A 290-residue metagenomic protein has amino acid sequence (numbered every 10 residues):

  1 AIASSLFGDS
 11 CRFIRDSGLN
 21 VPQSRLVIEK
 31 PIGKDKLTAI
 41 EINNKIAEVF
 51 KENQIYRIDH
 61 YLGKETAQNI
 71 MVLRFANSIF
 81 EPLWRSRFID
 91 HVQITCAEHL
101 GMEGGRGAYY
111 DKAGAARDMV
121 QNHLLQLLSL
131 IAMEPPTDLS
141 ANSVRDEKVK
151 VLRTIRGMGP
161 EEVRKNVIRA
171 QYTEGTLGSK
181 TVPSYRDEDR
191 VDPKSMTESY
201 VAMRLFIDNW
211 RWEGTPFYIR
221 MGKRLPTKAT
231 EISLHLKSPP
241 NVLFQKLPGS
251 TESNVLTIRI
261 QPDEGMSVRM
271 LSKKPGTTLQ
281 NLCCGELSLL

Functional and structural regions predicted by a protein language model:
A1-I28, I32-L290: Secretory/organelle targeting and membrane-embedding segments
